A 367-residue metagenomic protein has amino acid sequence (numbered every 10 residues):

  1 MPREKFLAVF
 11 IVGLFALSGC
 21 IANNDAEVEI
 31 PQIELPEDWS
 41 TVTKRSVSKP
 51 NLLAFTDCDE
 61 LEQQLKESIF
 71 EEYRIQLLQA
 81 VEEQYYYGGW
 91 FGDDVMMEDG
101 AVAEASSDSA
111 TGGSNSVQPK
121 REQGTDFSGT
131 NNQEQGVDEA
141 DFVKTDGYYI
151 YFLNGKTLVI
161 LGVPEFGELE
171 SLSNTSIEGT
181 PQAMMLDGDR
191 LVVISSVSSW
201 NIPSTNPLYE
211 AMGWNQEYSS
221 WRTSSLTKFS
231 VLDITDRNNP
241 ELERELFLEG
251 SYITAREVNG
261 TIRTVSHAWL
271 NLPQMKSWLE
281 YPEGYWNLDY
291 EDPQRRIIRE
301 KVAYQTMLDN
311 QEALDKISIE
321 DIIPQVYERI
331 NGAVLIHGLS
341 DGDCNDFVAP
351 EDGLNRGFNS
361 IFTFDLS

Functional and structural regions predicted by a protein language model:
M1-E27: Secretory targeting signatures
C20-S367: Beta-sheet-rich non-transmembrane sensory/scaffold domains
